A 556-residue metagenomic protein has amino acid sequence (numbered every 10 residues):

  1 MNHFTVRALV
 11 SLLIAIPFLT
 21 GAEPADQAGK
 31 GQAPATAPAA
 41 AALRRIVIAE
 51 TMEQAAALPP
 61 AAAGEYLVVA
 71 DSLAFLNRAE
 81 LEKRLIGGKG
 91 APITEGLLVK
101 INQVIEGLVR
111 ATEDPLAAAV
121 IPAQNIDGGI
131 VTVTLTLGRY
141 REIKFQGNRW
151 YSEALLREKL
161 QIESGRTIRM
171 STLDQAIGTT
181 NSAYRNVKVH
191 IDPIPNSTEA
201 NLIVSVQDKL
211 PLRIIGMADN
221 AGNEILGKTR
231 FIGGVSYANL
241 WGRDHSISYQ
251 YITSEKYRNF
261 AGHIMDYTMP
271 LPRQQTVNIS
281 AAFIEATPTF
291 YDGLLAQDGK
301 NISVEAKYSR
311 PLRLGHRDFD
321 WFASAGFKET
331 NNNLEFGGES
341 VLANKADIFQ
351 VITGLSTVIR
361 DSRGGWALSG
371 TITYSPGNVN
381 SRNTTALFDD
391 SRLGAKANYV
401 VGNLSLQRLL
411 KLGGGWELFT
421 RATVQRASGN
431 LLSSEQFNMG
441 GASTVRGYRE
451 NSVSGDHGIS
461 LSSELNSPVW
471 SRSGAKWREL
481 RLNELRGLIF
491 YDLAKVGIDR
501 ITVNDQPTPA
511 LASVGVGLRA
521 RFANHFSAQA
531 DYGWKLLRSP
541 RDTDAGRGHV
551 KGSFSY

Functional and structural regions predicted by a protein language model:
E23-G222, G234, I252-G262, A422-T423: Periplasmic polypeptide-binding modules associated with outer-membrane biogenesis and secretion
L85, D390-Y556: C-terminal transmembrane beta-barrel domains of outer membrane proteins
V187, L212-I214, W241-I247, R273-I279 (+5 more regions): Repeated loop/turn-to-beta-strand initiation elements of outer-membrane beta-barrel proteins
I194-N196, A221-R230, I252-A261, V453-D456 (+2 more regions): Solvent-exposed loop/turn segments connecting transmembrane beta-strands in outer-membrane beta-barrel proteins
L212-G222, G233, D244-E255, H263-M265 (+4 more regions): Transmembrane beta-strand segments that form the barrel wall of outer-membrane beta-barrel proteins
I214-G216, H245-Y249, V277-I279, F319-A323 (+9 more regions): Transmembrane beta-strands of outer-membrane beta-barrel proteins
F231-L240, A261-A281, K300-L312, V351-T357 (+2 more regions): Feature captures outer-membrane beta-barrel proteins of Gram-negative bacteria and organelles
T276-S433: Transmembrane beta-strand segments of outer-membrane beta-barrel domains in Gram-negative and organellar OMPs
